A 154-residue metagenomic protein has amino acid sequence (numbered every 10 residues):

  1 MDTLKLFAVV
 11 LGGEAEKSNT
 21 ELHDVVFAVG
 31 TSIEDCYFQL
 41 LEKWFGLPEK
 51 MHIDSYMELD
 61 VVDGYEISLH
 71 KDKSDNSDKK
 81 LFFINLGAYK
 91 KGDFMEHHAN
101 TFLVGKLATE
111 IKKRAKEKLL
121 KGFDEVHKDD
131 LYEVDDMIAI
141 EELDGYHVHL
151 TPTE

Functional and structural regions predicted by a protein language model:
M1-F38, E42: The feature marks the first
D2-L6, V10-G13, Y56-M95, K121-F123 (+1 more regions): A cross-kingdom feature marking charged/low-complexity
G13-A15, V29, A88-K90, G105-L107 (+1 more regions): Beta-strand elements of well-folded, non-transmembrane domains
E16-S18, I33-D35, D63, K91 (+1 more regions): Generic "edge-of-domain/loop-turn" microfeature
L22-T31, E96-K106: A short, exposed loop/beta-hairpin motif centered on an aromatic-Gly-Thr core
S32-L47, L107-G122: A short, charged, amphipathic alpha-helix used as a generic interaction element across diverse proteins
H52: A glycine-rich, hydrophobic loop/mini-helix early in the fold
A99, T109-E110, E125-K128: Long protein-protein interaction modules used by eukaryotic assembly/scaffold proteins
